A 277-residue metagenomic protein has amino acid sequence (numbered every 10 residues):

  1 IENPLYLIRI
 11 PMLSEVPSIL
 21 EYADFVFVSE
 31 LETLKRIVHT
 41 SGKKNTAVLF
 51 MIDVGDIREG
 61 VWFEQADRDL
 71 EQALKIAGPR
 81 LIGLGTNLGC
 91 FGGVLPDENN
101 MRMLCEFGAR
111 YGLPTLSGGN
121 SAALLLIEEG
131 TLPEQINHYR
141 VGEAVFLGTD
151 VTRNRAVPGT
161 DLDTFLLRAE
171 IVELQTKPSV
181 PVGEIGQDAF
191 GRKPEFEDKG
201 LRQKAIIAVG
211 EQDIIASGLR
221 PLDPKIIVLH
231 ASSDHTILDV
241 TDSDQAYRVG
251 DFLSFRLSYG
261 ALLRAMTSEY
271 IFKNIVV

Functional and structural regions predicted by a protein language model:
I1-A23, L126-I127, S232: N-terminal active-site wall of soluble small-molecule enzyme domains
N3-I10, F25-V28, T46-M51, N137-V141 (+1 more regions): Short hydrophobic/aromatic-enriched beta-strand-loop microsegments
R9-M12, E30-L31, N120: Helix N-cap/beta->alpha junction signal
V16-R58: A generic, well-ordered mixed alpha/beta core segment in the N-terminal half of proteins
T40, K44-A47, D53-L166: Active-site loop/helix belt of alpha/beta enzymes
I57, F91, F146, P178-S179 (+2 more regions): Short, acidic Gly/Pro/Ser/Thr-rich loop/turn segments
L126-I207, D213, P221: Active-site loop ensemble at the mouth of alpha/beta enzyme cores that anchors a bound cofactor
P181-V277: C-terminal accessory subdomain/extension
